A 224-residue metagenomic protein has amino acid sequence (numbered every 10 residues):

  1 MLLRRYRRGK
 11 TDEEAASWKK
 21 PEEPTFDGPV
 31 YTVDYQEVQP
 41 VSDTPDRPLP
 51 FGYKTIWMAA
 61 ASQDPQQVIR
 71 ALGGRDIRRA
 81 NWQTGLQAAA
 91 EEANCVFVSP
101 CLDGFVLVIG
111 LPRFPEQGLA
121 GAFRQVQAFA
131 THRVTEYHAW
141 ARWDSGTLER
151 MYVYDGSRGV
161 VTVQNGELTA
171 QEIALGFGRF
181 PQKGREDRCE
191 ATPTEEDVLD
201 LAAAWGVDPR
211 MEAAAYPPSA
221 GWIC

Functional and structural regions predicted by a protein language model:
L2-R8, D27-G73, A220-C224: Short, extreme N-terminal segment that most often corresponds to the first beta-strand
G9-T11, T194: Exposed, low-complexity/repetitive linear segments and helix-based recognition motifs, biased toward charged/polar
D12-E13, L199: Short, intrinsically disordered, low-complexity terminal segments
E14-W18, E23: Structural boundary/hinge residues at secondary-structure and domain interfaces
V68, G118-A120, L201: Broad structural signal for hydrophobic residues in well-ordered alpha-helices, predominantly aliphatic
A71, A122, A204: Residues that form generic nucleotide/phosphate-binding pockets
I77-Y154: Short, intrinsically disordered low-complexity segments
E149-C224: Long, compositionally biased intrinsically disordered terminal regions
